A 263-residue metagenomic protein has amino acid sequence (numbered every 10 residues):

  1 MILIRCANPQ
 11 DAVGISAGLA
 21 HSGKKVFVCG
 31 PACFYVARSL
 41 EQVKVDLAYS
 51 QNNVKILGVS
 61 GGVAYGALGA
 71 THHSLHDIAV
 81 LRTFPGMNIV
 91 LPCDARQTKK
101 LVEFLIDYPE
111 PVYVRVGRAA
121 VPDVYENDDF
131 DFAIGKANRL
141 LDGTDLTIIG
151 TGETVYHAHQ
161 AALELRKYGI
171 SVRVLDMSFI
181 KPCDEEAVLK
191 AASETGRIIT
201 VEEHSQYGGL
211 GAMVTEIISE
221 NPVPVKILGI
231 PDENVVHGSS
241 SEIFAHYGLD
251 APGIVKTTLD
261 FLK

Functional and structural regions predicted by a protein language model:
I2-R5: Short pre-catalytic strand/loop immediately N-terminal to key active-site residues, enriched for Gly-Thr
N8, A48, N52-V54, G58-S60 (+2 more regions): Short secondary-structure boundary segments
N8-V13, V36, A95-T98, F179-D184: Short acidic loop-to-helix transition motifs that present clustered carboxylates
P9, Y65, G117-K263: Thiamine diphosphate
A12-V13, L40, G211: A general structural signal for well-ordered alpha-helical segments in protein cores
A12-V13, L75, P224: Structured alpha-helical segments in the cores of large, soluble enzyme domains
L19-T147, V172, I217: Conserved thiamine diphosphate
